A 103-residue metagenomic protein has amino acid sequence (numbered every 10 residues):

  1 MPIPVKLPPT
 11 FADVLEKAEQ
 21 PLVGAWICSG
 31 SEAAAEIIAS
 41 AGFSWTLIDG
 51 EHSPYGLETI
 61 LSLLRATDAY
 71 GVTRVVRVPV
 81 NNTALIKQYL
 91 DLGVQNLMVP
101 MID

Functional and structural regions predicted by a protein language model:
M1-C28: N-terminal amphipathic alpha-helix/helix-capping segment at the start of soluble metabolic enzymes
P2-A12, H52-Y70, N81-K87, M101-D103: Active-site-adjacent beta->alpha loops and helix N-cap segments on the catalytic face of soluble alpha/beta enzymes
I3-K6, A25, A35-E36, S40 (+3 more regions): Generic ordered-secondary-structure signal
K17-E19, G42-T46, T67-V72, L90-N96: Short, surface-exposed connector motifs at secondary-structure boundaries
P21-W26, T46-I48, R74-V78, L97-V99: Hydrophobic faces of well-ordered beta-strands that scaffold small-molecule active sites in alpha/beta enzyme cores
S31: Short, flexible loop/turn motifs enriched in small residues
A34-S62: Glycine-rich, proline-tolerant flexible connector loops at the mouths of alpha/beta enzymes
E36, S40, V76, N81-Q95 (+1 more regions): Catalytic cores of alpha/beta
